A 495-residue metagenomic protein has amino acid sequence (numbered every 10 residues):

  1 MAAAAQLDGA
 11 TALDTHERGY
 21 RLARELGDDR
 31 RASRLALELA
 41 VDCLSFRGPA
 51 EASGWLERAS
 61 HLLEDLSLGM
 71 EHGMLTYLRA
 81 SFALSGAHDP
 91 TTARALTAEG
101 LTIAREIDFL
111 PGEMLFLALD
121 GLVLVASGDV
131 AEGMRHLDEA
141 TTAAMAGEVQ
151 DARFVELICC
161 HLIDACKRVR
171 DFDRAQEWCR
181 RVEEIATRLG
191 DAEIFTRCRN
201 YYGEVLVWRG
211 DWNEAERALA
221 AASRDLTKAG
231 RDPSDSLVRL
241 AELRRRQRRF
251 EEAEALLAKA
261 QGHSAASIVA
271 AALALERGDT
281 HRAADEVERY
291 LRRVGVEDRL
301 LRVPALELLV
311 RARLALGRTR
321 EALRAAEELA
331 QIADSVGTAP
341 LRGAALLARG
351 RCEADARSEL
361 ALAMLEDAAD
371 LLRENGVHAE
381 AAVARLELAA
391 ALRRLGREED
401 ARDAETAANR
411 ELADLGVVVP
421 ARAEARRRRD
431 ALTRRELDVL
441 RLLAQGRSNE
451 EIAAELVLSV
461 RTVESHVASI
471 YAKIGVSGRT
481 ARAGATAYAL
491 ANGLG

Functional and structural regions predicted by a protein language model:
M1-G9, S33-P49, E71-D89, G112-V130 (+7 more regions): Tandem amphipathic alpha-helical repeat scaffolds
D8-G9, L26-D29, P49, G69-M70 (+13 more regions): Inter-repeat boundary and helix-capping residues of tandem alpha-helical solenoids
E17-D28, E57-S67, A98-F109, D138-V149 (+7 more regions): Amphipathic alpha-helical segments of tetratricopeptide repeats
R18-L22, D28-R58: Hydrophobic or amphipathic alpha-helical targeting/insertion segments
L96, G100-T227: Internal metal/ion-chelating core segments
R180, A255, L273, D279-H281 (+7 more regions): N-terminal regulatory/sensing modules of transcriptional regulators
A363, T406, R422-V476, A483-G495: Helix-turn-helix DNA-binding segment
